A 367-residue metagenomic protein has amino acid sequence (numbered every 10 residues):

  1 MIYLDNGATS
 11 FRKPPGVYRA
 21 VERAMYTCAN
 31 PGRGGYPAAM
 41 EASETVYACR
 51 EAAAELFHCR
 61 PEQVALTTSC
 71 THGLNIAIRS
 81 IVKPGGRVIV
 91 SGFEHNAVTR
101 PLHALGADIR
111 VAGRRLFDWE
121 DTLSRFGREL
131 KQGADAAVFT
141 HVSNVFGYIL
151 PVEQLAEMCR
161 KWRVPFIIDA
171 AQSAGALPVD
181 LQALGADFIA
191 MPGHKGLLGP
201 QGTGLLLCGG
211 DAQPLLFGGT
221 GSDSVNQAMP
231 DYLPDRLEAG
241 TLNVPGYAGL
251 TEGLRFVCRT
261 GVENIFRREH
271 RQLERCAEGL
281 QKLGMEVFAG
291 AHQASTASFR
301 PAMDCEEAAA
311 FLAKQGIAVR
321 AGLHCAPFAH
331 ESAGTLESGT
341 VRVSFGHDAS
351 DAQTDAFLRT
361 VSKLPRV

Functional and structural regions predicted by a protein language model:
M1-V367: Pyridoxal 5′-phosphate
